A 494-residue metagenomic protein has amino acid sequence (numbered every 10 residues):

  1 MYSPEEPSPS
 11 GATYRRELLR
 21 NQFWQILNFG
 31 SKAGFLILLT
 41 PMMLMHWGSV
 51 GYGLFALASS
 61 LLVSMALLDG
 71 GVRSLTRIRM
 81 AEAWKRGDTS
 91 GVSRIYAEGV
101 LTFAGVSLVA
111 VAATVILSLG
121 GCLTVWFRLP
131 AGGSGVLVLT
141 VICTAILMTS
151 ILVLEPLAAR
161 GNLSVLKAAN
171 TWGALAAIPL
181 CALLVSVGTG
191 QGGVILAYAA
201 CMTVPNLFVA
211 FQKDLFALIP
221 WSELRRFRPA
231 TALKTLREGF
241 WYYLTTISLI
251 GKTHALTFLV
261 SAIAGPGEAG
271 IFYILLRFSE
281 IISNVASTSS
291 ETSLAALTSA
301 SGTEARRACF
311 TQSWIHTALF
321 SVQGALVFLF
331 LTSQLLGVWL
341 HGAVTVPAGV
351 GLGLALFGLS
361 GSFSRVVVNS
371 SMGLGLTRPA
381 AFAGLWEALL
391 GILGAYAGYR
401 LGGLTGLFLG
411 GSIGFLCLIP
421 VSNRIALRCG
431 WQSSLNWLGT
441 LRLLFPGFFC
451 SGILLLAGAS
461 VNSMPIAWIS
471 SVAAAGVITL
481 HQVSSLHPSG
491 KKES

Functional and structural regions predicted by a protein language model:
Y2, G34, V138-L139, L352 (+2 more regions): Transmembrane alpha-helical segments of multi-pass transport proteins
Y2-L18, G132, Q191-I195, V209-T253 (+3 more regions): Interhelical loop/hinge segments that connect adjacent transmembrane helices in multipass membrane
Y2-S3, E98-R128, L139, A182-S186 (+5 more regions): Alpha-helical transmembrane segments of multi-pass membrane transport and lipid-handling proteins
R16-A33, D69-C122, S134-L139, T303-G324 (+2 more regions): Membrane-water interface segments that mark the loop-to-transmembrane alpha-helix transition
R20-T40, G173, V194-K213, R226-A295 (+4 more regions): Transmembrane helical elements of multi-pass membrane transporters/channels
G70-R86, A158-A159, A217-W221, L275 (+2 more regions): Helix-loop junctions and terminal segments of transmembrane helices in multi-pass membrane transport/translocation
S134, V138, K167-A217, W386-I392 (+2 more regions): Hydrophobic alpha-helical transmembrane segments
A145-N170, G192, A355-E387, A426: Membrane-interface junctions at transmembrane-helix termini in multi-pass inner-membrane proteins
